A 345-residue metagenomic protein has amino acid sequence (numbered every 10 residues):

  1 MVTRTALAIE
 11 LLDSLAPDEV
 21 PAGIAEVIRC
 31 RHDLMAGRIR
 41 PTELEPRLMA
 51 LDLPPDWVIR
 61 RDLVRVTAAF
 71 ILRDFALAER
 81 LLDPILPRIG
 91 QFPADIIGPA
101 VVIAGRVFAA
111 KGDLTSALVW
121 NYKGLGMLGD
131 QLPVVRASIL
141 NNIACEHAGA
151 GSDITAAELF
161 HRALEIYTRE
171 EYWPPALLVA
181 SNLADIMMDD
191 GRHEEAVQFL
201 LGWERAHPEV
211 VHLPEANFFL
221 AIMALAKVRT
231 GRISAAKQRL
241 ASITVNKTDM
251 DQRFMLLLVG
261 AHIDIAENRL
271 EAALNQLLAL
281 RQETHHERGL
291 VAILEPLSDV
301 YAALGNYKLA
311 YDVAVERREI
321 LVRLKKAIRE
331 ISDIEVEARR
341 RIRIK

Functional and structural regions predicted by a protein language model:
M1-V2, G23-R38, I59-D74, I96-G112 (+6 more regions): Tandem amphipathic alpha-helical repeat scaffolds
V2-L12, R31-R47, T67-P84, G112-K123 (+4 more regions): Helix-turn-helix repeat elements of alpha-solenoid scaffolds
D13, E45-D52, D83-G90, Y122-L132 (+5 more regions): Amphipathic alpha-helical segments of tetratricopeptide repeats
A16-E26, D52-R60, A94-D95, V322-A327: Short, charge-rich amphipathic alpha-helical segments embedded in non-transmembrane helical bundles/solenoids
T115-E195: Solenoidal tandem-repeat scaffolds enriched in leucines and small polar residues
A184-D189, H193-E283: Eukaryotic tandem repeat interaction scaffolds
E287, S298-K345: Hydrophobic positions within repeat-based interaction scaffolds
